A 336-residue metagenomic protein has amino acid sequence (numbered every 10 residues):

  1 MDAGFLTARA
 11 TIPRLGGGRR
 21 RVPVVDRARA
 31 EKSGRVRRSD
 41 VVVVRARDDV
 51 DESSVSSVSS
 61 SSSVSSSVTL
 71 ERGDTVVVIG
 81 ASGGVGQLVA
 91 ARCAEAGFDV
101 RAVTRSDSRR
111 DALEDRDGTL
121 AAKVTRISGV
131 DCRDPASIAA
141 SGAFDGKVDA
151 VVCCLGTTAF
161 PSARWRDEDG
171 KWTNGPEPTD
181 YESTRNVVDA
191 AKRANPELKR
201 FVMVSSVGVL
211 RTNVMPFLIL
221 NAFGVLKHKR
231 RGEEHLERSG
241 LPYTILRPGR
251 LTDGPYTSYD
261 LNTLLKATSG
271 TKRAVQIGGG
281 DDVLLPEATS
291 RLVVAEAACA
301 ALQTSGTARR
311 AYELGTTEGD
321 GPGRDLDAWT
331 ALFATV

Functional and structural regions predicted by a protein language model:
M1-R35, A46: N-terminal chloroplast transit peptides
T11, S33, S39, S53-S67: Intrinsically disordered, low-complexity serine/threonine-rich segments
R37-D40, R45, A328-F333: Gram-negative host-targeted secretion-system effectors, predominantly Type III and Type IV, recognized via long
D49-E52, S65-D99, V103-A122, V130 (+4 more regions): Oxidoreductase cofactor-interface core, primarily capturing Rossmann-like NAD(P)-dependent enzymes
V151: Hydrophobic beta-strand segment of the Class I
C154-L155: Glycine-rich, N-terminal phosphate-binding loop of Rossmann-like dinucleotide-binding domains
S162-S183: Short alpha-helical oligomerization interface
D180, T184-V187, R200: Conserved internal alpha-helix within the Rossmann fold of NAD(P)-dependent oxidoreductases
